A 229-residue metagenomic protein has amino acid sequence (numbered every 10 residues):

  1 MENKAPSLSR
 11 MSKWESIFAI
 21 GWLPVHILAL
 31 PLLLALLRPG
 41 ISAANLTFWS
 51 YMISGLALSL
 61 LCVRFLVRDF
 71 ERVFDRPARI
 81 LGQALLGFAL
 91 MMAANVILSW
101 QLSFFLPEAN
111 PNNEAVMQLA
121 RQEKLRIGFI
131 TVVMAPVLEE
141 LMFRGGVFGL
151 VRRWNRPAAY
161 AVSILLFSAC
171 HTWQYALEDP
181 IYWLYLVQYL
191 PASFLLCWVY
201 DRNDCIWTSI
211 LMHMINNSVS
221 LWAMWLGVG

Functional and structural regions predicted by a protein language model:
E2-P24, A44-W49, L66-W100, R152-A158: Interfacial transmembrane-helix boundary/kink motif in multi-pass membrane proteins
S7, M11, P39-A44, R72-I80 (+7 more regions): Membrane-helix interfacial "entry" motifs
W14-L66, P111-Q118, R126: Alpha-helical transmembrane segments in multi-pass membrane proteins
S16-L28, M52-L56, A84-M92, V96 (+7 more regions): Alpha-helical transmembrane spans of integral membrane proteins, capturing the lipid-embedded, hydrophobic core of TM
A29-G40, Q101-F105, T172-A176: Juxtamembrane "helix-exit" motif on the non-cytosolic side of transmembrane helices
P39-A43, R68-A135, W225-V228: Juxtamembrane helix-loop-helix connectors linking adjacent transmembrane helices in multi-pass membrane enzymes
L60-E71, V199-R202: Structural signal for the C-terminal ends of transmembrane alpha-helices and the immediately following loop
V96, K124-G229: Transmembrane helix-loop-helix hairpins at the membrane interface of multi-pass integral membrane proteins
